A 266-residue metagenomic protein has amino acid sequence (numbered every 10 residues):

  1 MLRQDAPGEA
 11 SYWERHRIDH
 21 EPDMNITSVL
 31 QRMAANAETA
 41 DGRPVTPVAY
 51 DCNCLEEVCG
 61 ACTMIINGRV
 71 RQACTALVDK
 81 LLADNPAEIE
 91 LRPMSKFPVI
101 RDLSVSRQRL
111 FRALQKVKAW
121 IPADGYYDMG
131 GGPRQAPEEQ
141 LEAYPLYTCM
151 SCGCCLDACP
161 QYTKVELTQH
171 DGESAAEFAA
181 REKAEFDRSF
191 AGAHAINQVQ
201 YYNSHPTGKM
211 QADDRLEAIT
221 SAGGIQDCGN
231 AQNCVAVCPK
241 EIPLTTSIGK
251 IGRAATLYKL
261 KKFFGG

Functional and structural regions predicted by a protein language model:
M1-H16: Eukaryote-biased recognition of intrinsically disordered, low-complexity regulatory segments
L2, D19, I66-G68: Short strand-turn-strand beta-turns centered on an Asx-Gly dipeptide
Y12-R17, A73, E88, P160: Well-ordered beta-strand positions in beta-sheet-rich domains
I18, A49-Y50: A cross-kingdom feature strongest in bacterial/archaeal respiratory oxidoreductases
M24-T46, V78, A87-G266: Ferredoxin-type iron-sulfur electron-transfer modules in oxidoreductases and energy-metabolism complexes
D51-E56: Serine/threonine-rich, repeat-prone extracellular segments and beta-strand-based repeat modules of secreted/surface
I66-L91: Glycine-rich phosphate/adenylate-binding loop and adjacent beta-alpha elements of nucleotide- or dinucleotide-binding
